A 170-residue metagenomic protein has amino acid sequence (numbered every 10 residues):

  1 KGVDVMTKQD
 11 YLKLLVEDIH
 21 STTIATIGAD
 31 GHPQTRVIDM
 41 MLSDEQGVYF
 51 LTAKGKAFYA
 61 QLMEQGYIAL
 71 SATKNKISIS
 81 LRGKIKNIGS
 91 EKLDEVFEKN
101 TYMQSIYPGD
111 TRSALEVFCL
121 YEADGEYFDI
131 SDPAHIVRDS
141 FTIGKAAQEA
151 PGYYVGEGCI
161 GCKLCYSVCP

Functional and structural regions predicted by a protein language model:
K1-V5: Short, Lys/Arg-enriched N-terminal segments with co-localized hydrophobic residues within the first ~10-30 amino acids
L14-A29, I68-A72: A short, Trp-centered hydrophobic/proline-enriched beta-strand micro-motif
I38-L42: A short, well-structured catalytic beta-strand-centered motif of the EAL phosphodiesterase domain for c-di-GMP
E45-Y49: Short active-site oxyanion
A57-D124: Short, structured beta-strand-loop surface elements
D132-A150: Flexible glycine-rich active-site/ligand-binding loops centered on an Asp-His dyad
V155-C162: Short Cys/His-rich zinc-binding micro-motifs
L164-P170: Iron-sulfur cluster-binding cysteine motifs and their immediate structural context in ferredoxin-like electron-transfer
